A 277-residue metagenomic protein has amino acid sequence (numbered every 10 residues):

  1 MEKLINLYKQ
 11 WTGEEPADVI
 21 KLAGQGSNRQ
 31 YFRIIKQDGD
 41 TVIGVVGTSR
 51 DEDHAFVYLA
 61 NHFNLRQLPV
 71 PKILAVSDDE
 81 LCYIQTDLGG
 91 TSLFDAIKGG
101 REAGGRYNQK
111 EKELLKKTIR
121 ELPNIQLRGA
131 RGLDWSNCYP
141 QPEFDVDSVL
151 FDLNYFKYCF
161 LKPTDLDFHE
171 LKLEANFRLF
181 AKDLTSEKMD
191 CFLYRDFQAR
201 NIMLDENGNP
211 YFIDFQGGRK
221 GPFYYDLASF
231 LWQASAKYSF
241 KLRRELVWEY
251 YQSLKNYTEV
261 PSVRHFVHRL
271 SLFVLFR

Functional and structural regions predicted by a protein language model:
M1-I20: Juxta-kinase regulatory segment immediately upstream of eukaryotic protein kinase catalytic domains
T12-D18, A55-V57, L179-S186: Short Pro/Gly-enriched beta-strand edge/turn motifs at strand-loop
E14-F32: ATP-binding glycine-rich phosphate-binding loop
P16, Q67-V70, L127-C138, D165-D167 (+2 more regions): Surface-exposed helix-capping loop/turn segments at secondary-structure junctions
Q30-I35, I125-Q126, L179-Y225, K237-Y238: Active-site acidic catalytic loop and adjacent metal/ATP-binding pocket of ATP-dependent phosphoryl transfer enzymes
F32-F151, K162: ATP-binding pocket architecture of kinase catalytic cores
K116, R120, V146-A175, L179 (+2 more regions): Helix-rich C-terminal or lid/interface subdomains of diverse kinases
N154-P163, F223-E259, L275-R277: Active-site activation/catalytic loop segments of kinase-like enzymes and analogous catalytic loops in related
